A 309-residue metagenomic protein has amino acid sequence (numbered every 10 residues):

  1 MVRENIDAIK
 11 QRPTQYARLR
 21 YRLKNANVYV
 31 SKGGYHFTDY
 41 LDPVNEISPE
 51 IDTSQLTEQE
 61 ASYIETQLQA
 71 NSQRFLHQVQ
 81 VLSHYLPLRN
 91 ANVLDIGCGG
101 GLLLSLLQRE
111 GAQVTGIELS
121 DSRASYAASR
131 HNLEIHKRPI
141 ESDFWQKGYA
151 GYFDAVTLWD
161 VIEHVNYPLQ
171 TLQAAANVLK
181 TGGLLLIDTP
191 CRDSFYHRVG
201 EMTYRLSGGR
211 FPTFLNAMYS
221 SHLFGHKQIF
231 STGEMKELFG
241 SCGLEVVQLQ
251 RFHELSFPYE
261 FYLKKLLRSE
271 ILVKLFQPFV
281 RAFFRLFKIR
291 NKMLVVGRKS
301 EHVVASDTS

Functional and structural regions predicted by a protein language model:
M1-W159, L169-L172, R251-E254, E260-K264 (+2 more regions): Conserved N-terminal segment of class I S-adenosyl-L-methionine
A91, G182-G183: Surface-exposed loop/turn positions
R130-L133, T181, R205: A short linear boundary/processing microfeature
D160, H164: A short His-aromatic
N166-N177, L184-V303: S-adenosyl-L-methionine-dependent methyltransferase catalytic module, highlighting the catalytic core
